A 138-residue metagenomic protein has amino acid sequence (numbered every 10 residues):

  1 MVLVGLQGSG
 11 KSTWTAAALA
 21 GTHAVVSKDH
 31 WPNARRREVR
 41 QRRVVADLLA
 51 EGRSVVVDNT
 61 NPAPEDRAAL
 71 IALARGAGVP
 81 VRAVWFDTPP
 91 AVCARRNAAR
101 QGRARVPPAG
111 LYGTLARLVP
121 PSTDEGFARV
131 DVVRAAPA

Functional and structural regions predicted by a protein language model:
M1, R53-V57, V81: Generic beta-sheet signal
M1-V4, S9, A91-A138: Conserved GTP-binding G-domain of TRAFAC-class P-loop NTPases and closely related GTPase folds
S9-V55, T60-E65: Conserved substrate/cofactor phosphate-moiety recognition/catalytic segment in nucleotide-dependent phosphotransferases
H23, E51-G52, A77-R82, E125-R129: Short glycine-/polar-rich loops that comprise or flank the Walker A/P-loop and associated switch/sensor motifs
W31, P62, D87-V92, P137-A138: Conserved nucleotide-binding/hydrolysis micro-motifs of P-loop NTPases
R42-A46, A74, A99-R103: Short, hinge-like loop/turn segments at secondary-structure boundaries
L70: Aromatic/hydrophobic pocket-lining residues that form π-stacking "cages" and hydrophobic walls in ligand
A77-R96: Conserved phosphate-donor/acceptor-positioning beta-strand/loop module used by diverse small-molecule
